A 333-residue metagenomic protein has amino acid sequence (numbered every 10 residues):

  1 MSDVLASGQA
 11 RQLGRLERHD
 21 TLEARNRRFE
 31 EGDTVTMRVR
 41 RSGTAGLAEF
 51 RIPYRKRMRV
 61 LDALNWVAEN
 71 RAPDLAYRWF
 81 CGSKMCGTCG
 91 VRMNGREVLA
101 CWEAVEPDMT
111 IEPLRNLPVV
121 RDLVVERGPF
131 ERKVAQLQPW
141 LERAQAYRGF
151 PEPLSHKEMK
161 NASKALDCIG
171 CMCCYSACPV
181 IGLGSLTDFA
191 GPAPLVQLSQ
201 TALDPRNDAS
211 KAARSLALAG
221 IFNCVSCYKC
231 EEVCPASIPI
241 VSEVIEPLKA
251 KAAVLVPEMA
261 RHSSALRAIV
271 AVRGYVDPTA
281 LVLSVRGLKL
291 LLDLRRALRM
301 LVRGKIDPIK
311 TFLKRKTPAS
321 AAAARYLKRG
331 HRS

Functional and structural regions predicted by a protein language model:
D3-V39: Charged, low-complexity intrinsically disordered regulatory segments in eukaryotic signaling
E30-V35, K84-G90, A104-V105: A short, compositionally biased
T36, A45-L47: Beta-strand-dominated extracellular/periplasmic modules and repeats in secreted or surface-exposed proteins
R40, R92-G95, A297: Short strand-turn-strand beta-turns centered on an Asx-Gly dipeptide
L47-R59: Short, contiguous acidic and Ser/Thr-rich linear segments
M58-N70, R115-S333: Ferredoxin-type iron-sulfur electron-transfer modules in oxidoreductases and energy-metabolism complexes
L61, N65-N94: A basic, amphipathic helix-loop patch mediating RNA/tRNA/ribosome contacts
G90-K133: A generic, well-ordered mixed alpha/beta core segment in the N-terminal half of proteins
